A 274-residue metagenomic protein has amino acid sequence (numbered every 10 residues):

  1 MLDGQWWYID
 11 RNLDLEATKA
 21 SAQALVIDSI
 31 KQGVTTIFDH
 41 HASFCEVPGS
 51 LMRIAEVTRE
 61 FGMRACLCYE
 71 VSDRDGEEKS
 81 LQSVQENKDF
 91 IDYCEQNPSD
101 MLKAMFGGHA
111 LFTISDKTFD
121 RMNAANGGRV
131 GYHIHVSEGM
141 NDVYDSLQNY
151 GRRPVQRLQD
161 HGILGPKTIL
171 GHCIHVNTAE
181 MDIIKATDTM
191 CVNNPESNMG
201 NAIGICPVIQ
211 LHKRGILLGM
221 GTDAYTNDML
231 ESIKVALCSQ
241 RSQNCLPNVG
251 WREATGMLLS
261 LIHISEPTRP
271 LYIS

Functional and structural regions predicted by a protein language model:
M1-M52: Metal-associated gating/positioning segment near the N- to mid-region
M1-T18, R74-G76, V84, M140-K167 (+2 more regions): Active-site gating loops and adjacent loop-to-helix segments of metal-dependent hydrolytic enzymes
A20, W251-L259: Short, well-structured alpha-helical segments that form the helix of a local strand-helix-strand
G33, T58, F106, H135 (+5 more regions): Divalent metal-coordination and catalytic microenvironments
H41, C45-I174: Metal-coordinating catalytic core of metallo-dependent amide/deamination hydrolases
N126-V130, I163-P166, I183-V192, K213-L218 (+1 more regions): Glycine-enriched alpha-helix->loop->beta-strand junction motifs that scaffold or abut catalytic
G200-A202: Helical hairpin unit composed of two closely spaced alpha helices linked by a short loop
H263-S274: Single conserved hydrophobic/aromatic residue that forms the stacking wall/gate of nucleotide- or nucleobase-binding
